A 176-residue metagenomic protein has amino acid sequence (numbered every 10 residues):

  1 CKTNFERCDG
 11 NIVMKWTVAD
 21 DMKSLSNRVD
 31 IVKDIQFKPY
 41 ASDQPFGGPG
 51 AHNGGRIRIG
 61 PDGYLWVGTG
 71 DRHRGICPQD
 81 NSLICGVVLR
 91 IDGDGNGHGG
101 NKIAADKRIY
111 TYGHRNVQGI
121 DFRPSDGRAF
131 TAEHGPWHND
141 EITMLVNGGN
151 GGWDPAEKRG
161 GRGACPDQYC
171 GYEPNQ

Functional and structural regions predicted by a protein language model:
C1-I76, G119-F122, D126-G135: Acidic, Gly/Ser/Thr-rich repeat motifs that build Ca2+-stabilized beta-propeller blades
G10-I12, W66, D71-Q176: Beta-propeller domain segments
